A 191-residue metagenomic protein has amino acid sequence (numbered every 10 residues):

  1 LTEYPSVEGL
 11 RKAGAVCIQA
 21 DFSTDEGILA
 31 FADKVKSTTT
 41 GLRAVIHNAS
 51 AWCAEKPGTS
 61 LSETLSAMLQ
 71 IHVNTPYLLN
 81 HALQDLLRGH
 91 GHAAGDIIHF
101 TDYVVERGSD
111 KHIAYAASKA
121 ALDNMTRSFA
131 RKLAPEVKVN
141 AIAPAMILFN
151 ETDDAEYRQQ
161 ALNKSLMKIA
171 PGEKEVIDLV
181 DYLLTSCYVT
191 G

Functional and structural regions predicted by a protein language model:
L1-G41, W52-E55, S60-T64: Short-chain dehydrogenase/reductase
L29, S50-A67, G89, K111-A114 (+1 more regions): Conserved mid-core segment of classical short-chain dehydrogenase/reductases
D33-S37, I71-H92, A130-R131, P135 (+2 more regions): Amphipathic alpha-helical dimer-interface segment in Rossmann-like NAD(P)H-dependent oxidoreductases
L42-S50, H72, H99, N140-P144: Rossmann-fold scaffold of SDR-type NAD(P)-dependent oxidoreductases
L61-L78, I98, Y115, L122: Catalytic Tyr-X3-Lys loop
L69-P76, N80, D110, S118 (+2 more regions): Short alpha-helix in the Rossmann-fold core of NAD(P)-dependent oxidoreductases
R88-A121, T126-A134, M146-I147: Catalytic loop of short-chain dehydrogenase/reductase
G172-G191: C-terminal substrate-recognition "lid" of short-chain dehydrogenase/reductases
